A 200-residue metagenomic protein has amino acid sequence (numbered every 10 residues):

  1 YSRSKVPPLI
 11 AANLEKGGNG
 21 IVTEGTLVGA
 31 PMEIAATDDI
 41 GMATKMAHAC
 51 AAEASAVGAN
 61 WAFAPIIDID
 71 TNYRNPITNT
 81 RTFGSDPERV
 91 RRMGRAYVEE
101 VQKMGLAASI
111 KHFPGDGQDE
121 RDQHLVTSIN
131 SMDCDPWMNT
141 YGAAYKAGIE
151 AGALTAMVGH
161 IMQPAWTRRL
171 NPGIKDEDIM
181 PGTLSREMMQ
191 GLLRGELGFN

Functional and structural regions predicted by a protein language model:
Y1-A36, S55: N-terminal hydrophobic targeting/anchoring segments and the immediately downstream early-domain regions of hydrolases
Y1-S2, G18-G20, S85-N200: Second-shell residues forming the walls of enzyme active-site clefts
P7-A11, N60-W61, A107-S109, L154-T155: Structural preference for beta-strand elements that scaffold enzyme active sites
A36-A51, P87-R92, D135-N139: Glycine-rich anion/phosphate-binding loops
H48-A62, G152: Catalytic domains of carbohydrate-active enzymes, especially glycoside hydrolases
I67-I77: Short, conserved phosphate-binding/catalytic loop or strand-edge motifs used in phosphoryl-/nucleotidyl-transfer
I77-N79, K175: Flexible glycine/proline-enriched surface loops and loop-helix/loop-strand junctions
